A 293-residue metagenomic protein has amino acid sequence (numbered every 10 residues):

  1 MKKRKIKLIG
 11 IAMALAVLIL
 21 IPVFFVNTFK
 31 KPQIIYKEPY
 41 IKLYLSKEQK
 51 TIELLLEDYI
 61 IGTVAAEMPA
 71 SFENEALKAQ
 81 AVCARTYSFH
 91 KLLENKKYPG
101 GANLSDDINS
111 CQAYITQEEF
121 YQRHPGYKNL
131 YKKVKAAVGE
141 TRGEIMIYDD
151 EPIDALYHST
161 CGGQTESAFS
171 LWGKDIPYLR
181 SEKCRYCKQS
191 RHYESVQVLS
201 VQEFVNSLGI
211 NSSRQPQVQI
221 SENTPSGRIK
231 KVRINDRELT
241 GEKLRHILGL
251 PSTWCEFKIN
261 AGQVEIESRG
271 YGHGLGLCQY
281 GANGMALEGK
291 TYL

Functional and structural regions predicted by a protein language model:
M1-L293: Conserved, single-site charged/polar hotspot
